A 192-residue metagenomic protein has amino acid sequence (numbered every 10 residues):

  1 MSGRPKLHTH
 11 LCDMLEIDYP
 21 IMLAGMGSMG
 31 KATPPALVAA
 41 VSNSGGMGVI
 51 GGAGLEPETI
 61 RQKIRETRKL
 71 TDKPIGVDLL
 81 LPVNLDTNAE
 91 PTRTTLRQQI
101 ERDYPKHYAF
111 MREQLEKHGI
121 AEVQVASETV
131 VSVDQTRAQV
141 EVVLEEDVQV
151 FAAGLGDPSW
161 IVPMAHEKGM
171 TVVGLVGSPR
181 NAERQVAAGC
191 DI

Functional and structural regions predicted by a protein language model:
S2-I192: Active-site entrance/lid segments in N-terminal catalytic domains of soluble metabolic enzymes
